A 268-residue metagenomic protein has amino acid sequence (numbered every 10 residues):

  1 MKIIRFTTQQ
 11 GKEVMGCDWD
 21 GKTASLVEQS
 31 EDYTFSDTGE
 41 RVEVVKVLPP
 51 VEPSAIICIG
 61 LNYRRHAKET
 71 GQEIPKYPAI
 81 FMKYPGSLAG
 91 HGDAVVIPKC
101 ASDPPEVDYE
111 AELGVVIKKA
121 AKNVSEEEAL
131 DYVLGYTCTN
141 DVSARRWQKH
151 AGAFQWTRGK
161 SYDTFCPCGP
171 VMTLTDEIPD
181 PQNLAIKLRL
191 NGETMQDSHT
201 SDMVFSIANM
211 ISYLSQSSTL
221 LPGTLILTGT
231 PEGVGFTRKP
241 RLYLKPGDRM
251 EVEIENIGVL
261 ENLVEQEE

Functional and structural regions predicted by a protein language model:
M1-A79, E251: N-terminal non-catalytic cap/leader segment that marks the start of a structured domain
T7, C58-N62, M82-K83, D108-K118 (+3 more regions): Short beta-strand segments
D37-P50, H66, P98, R145-E268: Catalytic-pocket segment enriched in acidic/His residues
I74-H91, V107-Y109, K245-N256: Structural signature of FAD isoalloxazine-binding scaffolds in flavoprotein oxidoreductases
H91-V116: A structural-propensity feature for long, helix-poor, extended segments
A121-S125, E177-D180: Short helix-loop capping/hinge motifs at secondary-structure junctions, enriched in acidic/polar residues
K122-Y136: N-terminal accessory regions of nucleic-acid-interacting proteins
